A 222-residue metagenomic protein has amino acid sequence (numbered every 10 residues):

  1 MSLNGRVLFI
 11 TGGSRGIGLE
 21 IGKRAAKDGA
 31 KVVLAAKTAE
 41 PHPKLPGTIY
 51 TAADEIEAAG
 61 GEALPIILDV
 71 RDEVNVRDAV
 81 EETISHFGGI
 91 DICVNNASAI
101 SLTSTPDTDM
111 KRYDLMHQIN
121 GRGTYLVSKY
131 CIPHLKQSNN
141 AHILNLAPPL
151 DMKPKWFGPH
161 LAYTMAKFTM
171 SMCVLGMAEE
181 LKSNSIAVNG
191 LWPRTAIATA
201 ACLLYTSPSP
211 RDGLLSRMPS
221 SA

Functional and structural regions predicted by a protein language model:
S2-F87, I100-S101: Short-chain dehydrogenase/reductase
R6, G61-E62, G89-I90, L135-P149 (+1 more regions): Active-site loop of short-chain dehydrogenase/reductase
D28, H86-F87, T103-S104, Y130-N139 (+2 more regions): A short helix-coil junction within the Rossmann-fold of NAD(P)-dependent oxidoreductases
S104-T105, D109-D114: Substrate-binding pocket helix/loop in short-chain dehydrogenase/reductase
S128-K129, L175: A short, exposed helix-loop element centered on a Lys and neighboring polar residues
K136, H142-K182, W192-I197: Catalytic loop of short-chain dehydrogenase/reductase
Y205-P210: Conserved small/polar residues in nucleotide/adenosyl-binding loops
